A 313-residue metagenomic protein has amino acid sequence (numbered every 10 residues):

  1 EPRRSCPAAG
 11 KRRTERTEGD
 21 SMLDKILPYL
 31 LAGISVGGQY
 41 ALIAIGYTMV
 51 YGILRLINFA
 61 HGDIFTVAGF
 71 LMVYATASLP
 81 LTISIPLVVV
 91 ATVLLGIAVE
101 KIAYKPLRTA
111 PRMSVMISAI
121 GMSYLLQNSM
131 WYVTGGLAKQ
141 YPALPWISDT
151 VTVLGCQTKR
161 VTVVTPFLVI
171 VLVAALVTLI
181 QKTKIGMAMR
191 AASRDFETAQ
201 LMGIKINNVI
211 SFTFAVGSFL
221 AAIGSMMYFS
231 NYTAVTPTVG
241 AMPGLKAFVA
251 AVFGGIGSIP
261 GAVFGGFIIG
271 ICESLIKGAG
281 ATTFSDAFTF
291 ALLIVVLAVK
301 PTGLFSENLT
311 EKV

Functional and structural regions predicted by a protein language model:
E1, Y40-L42, L79-V90, S211-A221 (+1 more regions): Transmembrane alpha-helical segments in multi-pass inner-membrane proteins
E1-S21, R194-L201, K205-N208, G280-V313: Cytosolic-side transmembrane-helix boundaries in multi-pass membrane proteins
P2, C6-L42, L71, T82-I83 (+5 more regions): Membrane-interfacial amphipathic/re-entrant helices at transmembrane-helix boundaries
L31, I53-A98, I102, A279: Membrane-embedded helix boundary and interhelical linker motif in transport proteins
V36, Q157-V235, G254, I259-G265: Helix-loop-helix "hairpin" substructures at the membrane interface of multi-pass membrane proteins
G38, Y47-G69, T109-V115, I185-A188 (+6 more regions): Short, non-helical or kinked segments that cap or interrupt transmembrane helices
L79-M122, S129, F264-I269, K300-P301: Alpha-helical transmembrane segments within multi-pass membrane transporters and channels
P106-K182, V209, T233, L275 (+4 more regions): Transmembrane helix-bundle core of multi-pass membrane transporters and related energy-transducing complexes
